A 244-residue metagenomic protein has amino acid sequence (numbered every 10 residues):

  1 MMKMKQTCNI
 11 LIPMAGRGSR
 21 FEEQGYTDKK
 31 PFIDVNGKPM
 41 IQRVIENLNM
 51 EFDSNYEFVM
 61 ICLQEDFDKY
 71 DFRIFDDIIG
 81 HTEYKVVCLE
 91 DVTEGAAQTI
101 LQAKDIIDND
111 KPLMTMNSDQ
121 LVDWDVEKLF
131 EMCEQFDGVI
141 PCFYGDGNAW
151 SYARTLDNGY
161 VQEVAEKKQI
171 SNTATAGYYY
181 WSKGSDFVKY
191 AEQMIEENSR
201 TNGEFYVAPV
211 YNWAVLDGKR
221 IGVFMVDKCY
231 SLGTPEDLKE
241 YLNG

Functional and structural regions predicted by a protein language model:
M1-I12, R20-E22, Y26, D34 (+1 more regions): Conserved N-terminal catalytic core of the sugar/cofactor nucleotidyltransferase
M2-I10, A174-G244: Conserved alpha/beta core of the MobA/IspD/sugar-nucleotide pyrophosphorylase nucleotidyltransferase superfamily
I10-I12, M60-I61, T115, G138-P141 (+1 more regions): Structural beta-sheet core signal
A15, L63, S118, F143-Y144: Cofactor-binding loop segments of dinucleotide-utilizing enzymes, especially the Rossmann-like FAD- and NAD(P)+-binding
F32, Y152-T155, V223: A structural signal for short hydrophobic beta-strand segments in well-ordered beta-sheet cores
D66, Q120-D123: A short, conserved beta-strand element in the Rossmann-like catalytic core that flanks the donor/metal-binding loop
D110-L121: Short beta-strand-to-loop acidic/aromatic patch adjacent to the donor-nucleotide binding site
V122-N198: Conserved core of the sugar-phosphate nucleotidyltransferase
